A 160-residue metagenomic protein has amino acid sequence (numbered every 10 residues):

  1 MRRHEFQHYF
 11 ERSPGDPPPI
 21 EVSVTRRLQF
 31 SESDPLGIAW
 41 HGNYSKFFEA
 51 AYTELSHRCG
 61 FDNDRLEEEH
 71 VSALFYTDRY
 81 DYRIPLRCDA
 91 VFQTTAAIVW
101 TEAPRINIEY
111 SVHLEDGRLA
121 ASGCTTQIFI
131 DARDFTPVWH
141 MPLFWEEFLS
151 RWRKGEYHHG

Functional and structural regions predicted by a protein language model:
R2-Y76, A132-G160: Hot-dog-fold acyl-thioester-processing enzymes
L55-I106, A120-S122: Hydrophobic beta-strand-centered segment that forms part of the acyl-chain substrate-binding groove
S111-L114: Core beta-strand residues in small-molecule sensory/regulatory alpha/beta domains
D116-R118: A glycine-centered beta-loop-beta connector
G123-T125, M141: Short hydrophobic alpha-helix segments
T126-I130: Short, solvent-exposed aromatic-acidic interface loops
